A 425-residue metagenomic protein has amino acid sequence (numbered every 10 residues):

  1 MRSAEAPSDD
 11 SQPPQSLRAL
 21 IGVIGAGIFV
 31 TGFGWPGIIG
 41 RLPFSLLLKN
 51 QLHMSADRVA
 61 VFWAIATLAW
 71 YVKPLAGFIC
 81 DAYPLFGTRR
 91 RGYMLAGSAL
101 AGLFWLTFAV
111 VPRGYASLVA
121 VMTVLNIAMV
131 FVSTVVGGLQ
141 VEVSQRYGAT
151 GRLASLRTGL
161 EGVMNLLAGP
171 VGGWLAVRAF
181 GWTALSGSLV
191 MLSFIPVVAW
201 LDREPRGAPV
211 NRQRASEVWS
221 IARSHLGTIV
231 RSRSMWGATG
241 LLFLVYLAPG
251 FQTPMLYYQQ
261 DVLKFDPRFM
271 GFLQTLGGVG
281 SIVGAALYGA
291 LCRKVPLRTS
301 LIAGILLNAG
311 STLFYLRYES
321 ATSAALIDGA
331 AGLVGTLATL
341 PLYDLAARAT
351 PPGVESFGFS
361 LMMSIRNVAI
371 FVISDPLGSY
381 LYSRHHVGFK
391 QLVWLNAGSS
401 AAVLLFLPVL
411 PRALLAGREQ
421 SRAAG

Functional and structural regions predicted by a protein language model:
S3-R18, E204-G237: Juxtamembrane intracellular "pre-TM" segments in multi-pass secondary transporters
P7-W70, W236-L241, V245-L263, M270: Helix-loop boundary and gating motifs at the non-cytosolic
W70-K73, G151-G173, M363-D375: Glycine-rich segments within core transmembrane alpha-helices of 12-TM secondary carriers
Y71-T88, A176, V283-L297, Y382: Helix-to-loop junctions at the C-terminal end of transmembrane segments in multipass secondary transporters
R89-G92, W174-V190, S379-A401: A membrane-interface helix-boundary motif in multi-pass transporters
L95-R113, L306-E319: C-terminal ends and interior cores of transmembrane alpha-helices in multi-pass membrane transporters/permeases
F108-A109, L192-D202, L392-G425: Multi-pass alpha-helical transporter architecture, strongest for 12-TM Major Facilitator/SLC carriers used
R298-L342: C-terminal transmembrane helical hairpin of 12-TM major facilitator-type secondary transporters
